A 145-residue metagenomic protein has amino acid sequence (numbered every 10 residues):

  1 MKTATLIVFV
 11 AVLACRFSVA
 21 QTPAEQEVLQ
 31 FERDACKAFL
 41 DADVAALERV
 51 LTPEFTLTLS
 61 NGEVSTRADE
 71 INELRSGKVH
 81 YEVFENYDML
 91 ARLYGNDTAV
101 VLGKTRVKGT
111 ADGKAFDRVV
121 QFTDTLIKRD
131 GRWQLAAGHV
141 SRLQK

Functional and structural regions predicted by a protein language model:
T5-R16: Bacterial N-terminal signal peptides
I7, Q21-K145: A beta-strand edge to alpha-helix "cap/lid" segment located at domain peripheries
